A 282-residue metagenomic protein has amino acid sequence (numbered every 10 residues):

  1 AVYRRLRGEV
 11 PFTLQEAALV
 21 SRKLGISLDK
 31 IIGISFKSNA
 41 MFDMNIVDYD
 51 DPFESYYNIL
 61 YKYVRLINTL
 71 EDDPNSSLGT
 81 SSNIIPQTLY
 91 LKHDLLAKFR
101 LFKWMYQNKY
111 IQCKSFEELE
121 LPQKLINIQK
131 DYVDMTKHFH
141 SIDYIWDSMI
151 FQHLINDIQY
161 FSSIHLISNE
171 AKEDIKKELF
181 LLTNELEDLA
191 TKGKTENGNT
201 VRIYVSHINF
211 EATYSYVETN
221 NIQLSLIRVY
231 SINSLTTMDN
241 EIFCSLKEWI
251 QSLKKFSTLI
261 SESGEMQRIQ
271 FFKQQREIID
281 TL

Functional and structural regions predicted by a protein language model:
A1-F42: Basic, Lys/Arg-rich alpha-helical nucleic-acid-recognition elements, primarily the DNA-binding modules of transcription
Y3-L6, V10, Y90-F99, C113-Q129: Charged, low-complexity, helix/coiled-coil-prone segments
R4, R22, K30, N58 (+6 more regions): Charged/polar, solvent-exposed surface patches and flexible loops
L24-L28, F42-I46, D50, N197 (+1 more regions): Charge-rich, low-complexity amphipathic helices in intrinsically disordered tails/linkers adjacent to domains
F36-F116: Helix-turn-helix/homeodomain-like alpha-helical modules used for DNA recognition and transcription-factor dimerization
F102-E277: Hydrophobic protein-protein interaction segments
I278-L282: Long, charge-rich alpha-helical interaction segments
